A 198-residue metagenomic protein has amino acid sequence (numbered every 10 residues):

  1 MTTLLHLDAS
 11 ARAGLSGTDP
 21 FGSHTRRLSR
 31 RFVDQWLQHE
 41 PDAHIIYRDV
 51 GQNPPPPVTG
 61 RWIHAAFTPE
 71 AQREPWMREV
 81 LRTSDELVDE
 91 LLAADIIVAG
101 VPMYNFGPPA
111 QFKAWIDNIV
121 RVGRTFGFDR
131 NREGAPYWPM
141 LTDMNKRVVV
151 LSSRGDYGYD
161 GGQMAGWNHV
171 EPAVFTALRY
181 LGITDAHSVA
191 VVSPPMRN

Functional and structural regions predicted by a protein language model:
M1-I97, V101, F106-I116, R121-R124: N-terminal beta1-alpha1-beta2 submodule of the flavodoxin-like/Rossmannoid cofactor-binding fold
T2, S10-T18, G22, Y159-N198: Glycine-rich phosphate/pyrophosphate-binding loop and the adjoining helix
T2-L5, M144-V149, A186: Hydrophobic beta-strand segments of well-ordered beta-sheets in folded domains
E40-D42, D143, I183: Short, well-ordered coil/turn elements that cap or connect secondary structure elements
V50, S153, V191-S193: Active-site donor-binding loop signature of nucleotide-sugar glycosyltransferases
V122-G127, M144, T184: Short, structured loop/turn "capping" segments at alpha-beta junctions
F128-R179: Short, glycine-/small-residue-rich phosphate/pyrophosphate-handling segment
